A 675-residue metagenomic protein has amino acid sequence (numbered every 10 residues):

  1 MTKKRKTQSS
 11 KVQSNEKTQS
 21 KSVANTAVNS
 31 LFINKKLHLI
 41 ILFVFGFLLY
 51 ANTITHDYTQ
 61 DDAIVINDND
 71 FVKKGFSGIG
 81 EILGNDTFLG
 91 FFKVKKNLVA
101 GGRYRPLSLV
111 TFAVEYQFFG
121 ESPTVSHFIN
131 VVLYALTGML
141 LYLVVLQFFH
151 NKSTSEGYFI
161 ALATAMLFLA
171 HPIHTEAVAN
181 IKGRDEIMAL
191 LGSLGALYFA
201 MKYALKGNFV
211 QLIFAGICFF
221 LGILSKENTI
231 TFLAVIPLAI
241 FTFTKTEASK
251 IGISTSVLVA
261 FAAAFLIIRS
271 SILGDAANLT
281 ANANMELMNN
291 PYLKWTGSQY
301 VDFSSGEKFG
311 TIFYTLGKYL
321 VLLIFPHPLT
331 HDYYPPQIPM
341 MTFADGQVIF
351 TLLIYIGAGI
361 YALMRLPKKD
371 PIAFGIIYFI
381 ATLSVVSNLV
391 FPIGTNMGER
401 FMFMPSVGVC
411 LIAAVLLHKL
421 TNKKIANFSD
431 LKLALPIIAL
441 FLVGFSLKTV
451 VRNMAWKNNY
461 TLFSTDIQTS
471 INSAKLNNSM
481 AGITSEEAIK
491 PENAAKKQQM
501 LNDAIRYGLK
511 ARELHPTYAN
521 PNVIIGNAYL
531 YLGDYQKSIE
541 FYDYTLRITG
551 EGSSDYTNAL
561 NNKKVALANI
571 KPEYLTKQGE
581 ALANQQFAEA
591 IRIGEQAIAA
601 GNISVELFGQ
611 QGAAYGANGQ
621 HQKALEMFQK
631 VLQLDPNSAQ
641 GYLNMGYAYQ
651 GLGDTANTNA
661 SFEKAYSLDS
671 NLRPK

Functional and structural regions predicted by a protein language model:
T2-G533, N569: Polytopic membrane enzymes that build or remodel cell-surface glycoconjugates and lipids
T2-K11, K17-S20, A27-F32, Y460-K675: C-terminal luminal/periplasmic domains and tails of membrane-associated envelope-modifying transferases
